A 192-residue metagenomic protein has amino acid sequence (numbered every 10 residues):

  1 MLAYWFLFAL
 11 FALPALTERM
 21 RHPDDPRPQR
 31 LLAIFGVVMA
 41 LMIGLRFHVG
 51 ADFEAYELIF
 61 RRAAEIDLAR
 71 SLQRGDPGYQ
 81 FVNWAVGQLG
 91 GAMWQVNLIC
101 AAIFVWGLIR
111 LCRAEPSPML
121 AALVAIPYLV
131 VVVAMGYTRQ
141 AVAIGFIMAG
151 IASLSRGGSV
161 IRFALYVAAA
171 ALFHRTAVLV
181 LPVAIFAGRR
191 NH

Functional and structural regions predicted by a protein language model:
M1-H192: Terminal, non-globular segments
